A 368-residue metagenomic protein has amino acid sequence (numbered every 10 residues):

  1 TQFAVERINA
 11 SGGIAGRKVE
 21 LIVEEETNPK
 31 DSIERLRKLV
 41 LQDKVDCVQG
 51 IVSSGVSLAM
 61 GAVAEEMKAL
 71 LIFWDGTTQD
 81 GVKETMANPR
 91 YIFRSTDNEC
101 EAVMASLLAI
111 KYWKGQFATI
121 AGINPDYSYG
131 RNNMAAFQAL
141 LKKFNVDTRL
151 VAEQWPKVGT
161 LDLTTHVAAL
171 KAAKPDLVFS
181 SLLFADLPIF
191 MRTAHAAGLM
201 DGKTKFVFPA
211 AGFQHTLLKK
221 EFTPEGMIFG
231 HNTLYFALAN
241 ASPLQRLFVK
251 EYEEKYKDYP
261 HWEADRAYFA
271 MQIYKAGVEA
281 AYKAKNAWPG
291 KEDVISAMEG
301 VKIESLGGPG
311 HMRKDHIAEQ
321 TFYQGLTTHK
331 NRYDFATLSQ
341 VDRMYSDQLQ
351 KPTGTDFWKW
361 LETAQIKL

Functional and structural regions predicted by a protein language model:
Q2-V23, K142-T148: Signal peptide-proximal N-terminal region of secreted/periplasmic/extracellular or secretory-lumen proteins
E6, Q272-K283: Short glycine/serine- and small hydrophobic-enriched flexible loop segments
G16-V19, G50-I51, A118-P125, Y259-R266 (+2 more regions): Surface-exposed patches in mature extracellular/periplasmic domains of secreted proteins
I22, E26-D46, I110-W113, L161-K174: Short, well-structured alpha-helical segments in soluble
V45-W155, K205-F229: Extracytoplasmic ligand/sensor domains, especially the bilobed periplasmic-binding protein
S54-E65, P175-A197, A270-K275: Hydrophobic alpha-helical
A194-Y268, E279-K285, T327, N331 (+1 more regions): Extracellular/periplasmic periplasmic-binding protein-like sensory domains
A287-G307: Short, well-structured alpha-helical segments that form the helix of a local strand-helix-strand
